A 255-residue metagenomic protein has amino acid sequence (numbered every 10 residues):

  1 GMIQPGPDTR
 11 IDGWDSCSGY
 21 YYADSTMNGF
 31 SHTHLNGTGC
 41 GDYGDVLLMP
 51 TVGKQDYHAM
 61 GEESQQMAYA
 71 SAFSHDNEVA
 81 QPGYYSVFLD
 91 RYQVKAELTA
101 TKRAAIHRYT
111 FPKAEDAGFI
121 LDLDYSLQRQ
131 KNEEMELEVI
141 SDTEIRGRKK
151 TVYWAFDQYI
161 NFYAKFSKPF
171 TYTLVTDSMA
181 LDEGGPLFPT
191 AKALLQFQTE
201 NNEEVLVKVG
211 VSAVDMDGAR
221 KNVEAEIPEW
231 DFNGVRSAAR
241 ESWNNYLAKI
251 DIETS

Functional and structural regions predicted by a protein language model:
G1-S255: Accessory carbohydrate-recognition regions in carbohydrate-active enzymes
